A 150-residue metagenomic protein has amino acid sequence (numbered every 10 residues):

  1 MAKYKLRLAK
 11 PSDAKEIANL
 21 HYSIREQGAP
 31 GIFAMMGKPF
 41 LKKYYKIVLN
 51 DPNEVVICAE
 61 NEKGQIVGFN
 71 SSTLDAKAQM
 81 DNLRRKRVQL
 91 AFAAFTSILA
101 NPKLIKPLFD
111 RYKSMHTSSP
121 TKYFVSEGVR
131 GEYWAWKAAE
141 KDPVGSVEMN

Functional and structural regions predicted by a protein language model:
K3, N53, V67, V125-G128: A structure-centric signal for secondary-structure junctions around beta-strands
Y4-S23, L74: A short beta-loop-alpha structural element at the N-terminal edge of CoA-dependent acyl/N-acetyltransferase catalytic
N19-M35, V48, L74-M80: Helix-loop element at the rim of GNAT/NAT acetyltransferase active sites that forms part of the acceptor-substrate
E26-Y44, R84-R85, Q89-A91: Conserved GNAT-fold acetyl-CoA-binding loop/helix
K43-C58, L74-N82: A short helix-loop-beta-strand connector motif used in the catalytic cores of GNAT acetyltransferases and, in some
C58, Q65-L74, R130-A135: Conserved beta-strand in the GNAT
A59, D142-N150: Glycine-rich acyl-CoA binding loop
A78-V144: Conserved acyl-donor/pantetheine-binding loop and adjacent beta-alpha core of acyl/acetyltransferases and related
